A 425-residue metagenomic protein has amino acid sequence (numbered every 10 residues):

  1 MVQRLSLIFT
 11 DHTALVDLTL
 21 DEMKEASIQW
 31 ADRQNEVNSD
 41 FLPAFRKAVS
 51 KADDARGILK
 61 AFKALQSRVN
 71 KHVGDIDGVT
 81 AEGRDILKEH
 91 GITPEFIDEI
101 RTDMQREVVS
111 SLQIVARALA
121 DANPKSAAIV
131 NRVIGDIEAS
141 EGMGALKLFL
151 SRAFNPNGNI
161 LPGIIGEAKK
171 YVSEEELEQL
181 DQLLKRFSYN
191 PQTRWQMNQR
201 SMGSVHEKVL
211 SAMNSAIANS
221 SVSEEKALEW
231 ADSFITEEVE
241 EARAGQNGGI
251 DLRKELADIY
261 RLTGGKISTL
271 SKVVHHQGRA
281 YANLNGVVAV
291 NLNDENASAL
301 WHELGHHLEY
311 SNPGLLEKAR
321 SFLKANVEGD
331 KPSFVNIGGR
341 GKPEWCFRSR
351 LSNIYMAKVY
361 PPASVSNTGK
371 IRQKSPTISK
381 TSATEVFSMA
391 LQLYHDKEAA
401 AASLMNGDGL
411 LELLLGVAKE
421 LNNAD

Functional and structural regions predicted by a protein language model:
V2-N38, L42-A48, L59-A64, G74 (+8 more regions): Active-site-flanking segments in enzyme catalytic domains
D54, L119-A120, G142, L146-F149: Noncatalytic nucleic-acid binding interfaces
